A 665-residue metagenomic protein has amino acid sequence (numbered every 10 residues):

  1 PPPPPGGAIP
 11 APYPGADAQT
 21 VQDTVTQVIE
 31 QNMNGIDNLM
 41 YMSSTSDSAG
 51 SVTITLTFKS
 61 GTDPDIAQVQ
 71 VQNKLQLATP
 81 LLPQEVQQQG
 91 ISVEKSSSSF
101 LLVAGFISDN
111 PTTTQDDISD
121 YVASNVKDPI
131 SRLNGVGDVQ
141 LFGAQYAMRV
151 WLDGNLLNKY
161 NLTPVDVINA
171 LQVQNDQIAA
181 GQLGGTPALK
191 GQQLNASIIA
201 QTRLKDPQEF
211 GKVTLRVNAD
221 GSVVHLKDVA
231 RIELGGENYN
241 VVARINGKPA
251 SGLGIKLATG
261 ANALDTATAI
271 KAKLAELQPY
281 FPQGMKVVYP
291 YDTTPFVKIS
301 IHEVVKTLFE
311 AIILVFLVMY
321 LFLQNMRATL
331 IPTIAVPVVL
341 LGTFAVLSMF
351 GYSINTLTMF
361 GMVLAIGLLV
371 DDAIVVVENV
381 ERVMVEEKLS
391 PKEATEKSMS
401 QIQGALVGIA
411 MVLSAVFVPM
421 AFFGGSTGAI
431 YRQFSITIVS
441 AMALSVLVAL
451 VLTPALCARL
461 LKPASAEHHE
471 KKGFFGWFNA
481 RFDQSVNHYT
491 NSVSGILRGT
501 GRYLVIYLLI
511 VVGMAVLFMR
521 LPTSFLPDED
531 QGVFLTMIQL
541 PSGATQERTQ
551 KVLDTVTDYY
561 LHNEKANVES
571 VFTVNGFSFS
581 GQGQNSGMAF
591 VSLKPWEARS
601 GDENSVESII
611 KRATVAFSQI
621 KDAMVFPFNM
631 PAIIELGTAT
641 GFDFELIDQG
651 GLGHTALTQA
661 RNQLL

Functional and structural regions predicted by a protein language model:
P1, I402, K472-P527: Signature of alpha-helical transmembrane segments and their immediate interfacial
P1-D17, L39-M40, Q76-V86, L133 (+6 more regions): Transmembrane helices with small-residue packing motifs
A8, I313-F322, M326-R382, F422 (+2 more regions): Hydrophobic transmembrane alpha-helices and their membrane-interface caps in long multi-pass transport proteins
T24-Y41, T55-Y146, V165-Q182, I199-N238 (+7 more regions): Surface-exposed amphipathic alpha-helical segments in non-transmembrane regions that serve as interaction surfaces
N238-A261: Small-residue transmembrane helix packing/gating motifs
K256-A261, A267-L314, V346, I354: Membrane-helix entry/capping segments
P290, V297, I301, V377 (+2 more regions): Helix-loop junctions and hydrophobic alpha-helical segments within the transmembrane domains of large membrane
I366-V380, Q403-F422, A429-F475, A589: Transmembrane alpha-helices and their membrane-interface boundaries in multi-pass membrane transporters and channels
